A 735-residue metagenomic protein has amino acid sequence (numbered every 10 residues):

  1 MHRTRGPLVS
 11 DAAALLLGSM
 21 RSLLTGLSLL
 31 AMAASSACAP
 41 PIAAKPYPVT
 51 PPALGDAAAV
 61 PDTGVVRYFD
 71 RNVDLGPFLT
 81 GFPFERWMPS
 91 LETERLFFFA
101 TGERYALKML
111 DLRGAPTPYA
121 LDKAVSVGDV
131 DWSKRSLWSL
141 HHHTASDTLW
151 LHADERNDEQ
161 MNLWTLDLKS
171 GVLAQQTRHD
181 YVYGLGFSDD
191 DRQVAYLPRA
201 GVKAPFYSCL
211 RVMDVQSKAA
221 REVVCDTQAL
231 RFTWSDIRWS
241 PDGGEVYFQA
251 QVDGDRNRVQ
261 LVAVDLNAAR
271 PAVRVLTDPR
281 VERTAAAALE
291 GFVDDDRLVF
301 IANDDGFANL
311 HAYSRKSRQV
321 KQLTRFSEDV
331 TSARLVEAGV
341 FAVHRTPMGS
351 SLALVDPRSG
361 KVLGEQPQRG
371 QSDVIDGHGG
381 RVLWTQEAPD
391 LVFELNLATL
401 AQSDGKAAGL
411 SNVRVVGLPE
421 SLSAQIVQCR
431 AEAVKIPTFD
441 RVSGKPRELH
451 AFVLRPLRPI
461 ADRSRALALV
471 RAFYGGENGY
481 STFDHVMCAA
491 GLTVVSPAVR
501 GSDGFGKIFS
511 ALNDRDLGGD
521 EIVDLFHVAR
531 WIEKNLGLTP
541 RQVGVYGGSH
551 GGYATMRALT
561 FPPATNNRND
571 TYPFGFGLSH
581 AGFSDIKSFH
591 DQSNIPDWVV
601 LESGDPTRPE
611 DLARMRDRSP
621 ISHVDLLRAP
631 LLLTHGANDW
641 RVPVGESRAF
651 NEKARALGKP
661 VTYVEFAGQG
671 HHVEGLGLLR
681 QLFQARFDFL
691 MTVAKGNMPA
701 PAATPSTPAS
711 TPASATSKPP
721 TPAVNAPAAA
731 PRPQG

Functional and structural regions predicted by a protein language model:
R3-L27: Bacterial N-terminal signal peptides that target proteins for export
A34-A37: C-terminal motif of bacterial Sec signal peptides marking the signal peptidase cleavage site
A39-P41: Bacterial signal peptide processing site
Y47-F69, T101-A124, D154-A174, Q193 (+7 more regions): Beta-propeller blade-edge and WD-like acidic-aromatic loop motif
Y47-T50, L54-A59, A702-G735: Compositionally biased, proline/threonine/alanine/serine-rich low-complexity intrinsically disordered stretches
P77, P118-D129, A174-Q176, E222-V223 (+10 more regions): Conserved beta-strand positions that form and line the central face of beta-propeller blades
T80-F97, D129-H152, L163, Q175 (+10 more regions): Conserved beta-propeller blade repeats
S372-S710, P733-G735: Serine-hydrolase catalytic core recognition
